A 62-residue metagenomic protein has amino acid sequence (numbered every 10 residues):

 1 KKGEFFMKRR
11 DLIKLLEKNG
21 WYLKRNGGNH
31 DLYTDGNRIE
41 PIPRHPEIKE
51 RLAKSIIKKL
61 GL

Functional and structural regions predicted by a protein language model:
K1-F6: Short, Lys/Arg-enriched N-terminal segments with co-localized hydrophobic residues within the first ~10-30 amino acids
K8-G20: Amphipathic alpha-helical segments
R9-D11, N26, E50, L60: Hydrophobic alpha-helical segments, especially transmembrane helices and their immediate juxtamembrane helical caps
K18, G36-L62: C-terminal structural segments of small proteins and small subunits
K18-R38: Major-groove DNA-recognition helix of helix-turn-helix-type DNA-binding domains
